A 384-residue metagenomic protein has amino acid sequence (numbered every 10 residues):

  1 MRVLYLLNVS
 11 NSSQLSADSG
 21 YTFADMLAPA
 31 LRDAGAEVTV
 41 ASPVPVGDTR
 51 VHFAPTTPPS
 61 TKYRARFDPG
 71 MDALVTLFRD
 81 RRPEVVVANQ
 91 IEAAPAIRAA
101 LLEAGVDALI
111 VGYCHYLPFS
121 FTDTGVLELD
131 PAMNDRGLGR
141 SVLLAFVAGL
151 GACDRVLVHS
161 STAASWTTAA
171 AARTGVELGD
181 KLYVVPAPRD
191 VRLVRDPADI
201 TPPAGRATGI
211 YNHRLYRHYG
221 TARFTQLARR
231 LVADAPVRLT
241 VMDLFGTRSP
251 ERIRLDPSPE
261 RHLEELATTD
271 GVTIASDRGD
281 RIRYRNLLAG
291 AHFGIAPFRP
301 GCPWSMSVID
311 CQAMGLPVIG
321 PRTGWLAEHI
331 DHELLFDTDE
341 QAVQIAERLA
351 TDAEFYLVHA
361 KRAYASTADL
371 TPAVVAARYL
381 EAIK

Functional and structural regions predicted by a protein language model:
M1-G47, D80-R81, R229-D234: N-terminal subdomain of nucleotide-sugar transferases
V85-V87, L101-L138, L157: Active-site proximal beta-strand in glycosyltransferases
G139-D180, R189-V191: A short, active-site helix/loop in glycosyltransferases that binds the activated sugar's phosphate group
L157, D199-Y219, T225-R229, T240: Conserved donor-binding/catalytic core segment of Leloir-type glycosyltransferases
I253-I282: Nucleotide-activated donor-binding/catalytic signature segment of Leloir-type glycosyltransferases, i.e., the conserved
N286-P303: Acidic donor-binding loop of glycosyltransferase active sites
F293, A313-G320: Short hydrophobic beta-strand element within catalytic cores of glycosyltransferases and related nucleotide-activated
A353-I383: A charged, aromatic-enriched C-terminal amphipathic alpha-helix characteristic of glycosyltransferases across folds
